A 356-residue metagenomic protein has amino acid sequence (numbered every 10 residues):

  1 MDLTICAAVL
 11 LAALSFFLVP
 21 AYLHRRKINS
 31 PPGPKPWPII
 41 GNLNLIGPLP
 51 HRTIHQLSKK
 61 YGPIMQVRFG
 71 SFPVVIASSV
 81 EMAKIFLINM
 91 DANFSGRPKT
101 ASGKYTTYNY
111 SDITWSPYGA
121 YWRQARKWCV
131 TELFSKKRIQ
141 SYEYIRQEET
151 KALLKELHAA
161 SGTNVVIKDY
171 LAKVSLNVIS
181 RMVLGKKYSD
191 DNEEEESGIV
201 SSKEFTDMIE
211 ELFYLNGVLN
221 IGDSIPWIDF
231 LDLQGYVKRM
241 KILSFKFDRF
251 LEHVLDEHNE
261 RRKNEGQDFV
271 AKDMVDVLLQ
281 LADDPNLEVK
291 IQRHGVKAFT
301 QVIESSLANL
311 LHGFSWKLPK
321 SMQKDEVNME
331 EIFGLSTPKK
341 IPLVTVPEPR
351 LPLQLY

Functional and structural regions predicted by a protein language model:
M1-K27: Terminal signal-anchor or tail-anchor transmembrane helices that tether membrane-associated enzymes to cellular
K27-L43, R52-I145, L171, S175-V178 (+2 more regions): Cytochrome P450 substrate-recognition site 1
Q66-R68, V75-A77, N93, T114 (+4 more regions): Beta-strand cores of modular interaction/reader domains in eukaryotic scaffold and signaling proteins, especially PDZ
F86-L87, G96, D191-N192, K263-N264 (+2 more regions): Intrinsically disordered, low-complexity regions enriched in proline, serine, glycine and charged residues
D91, L154, F213, L307-L311 (+1 more regions): Short amphipathic alpha-helical signal-transduction/dimerization elements
P98-T106, Q140-V302, M329, G334: Cytochrome P450 heme-thiolate monooxygenase catalytic core
I303-L335: Cytochrome P450 heme-binding "Cys pocket" and the immediately downstream C-terminal segment
P338-Y356: C-terminal domain-closing interface element
